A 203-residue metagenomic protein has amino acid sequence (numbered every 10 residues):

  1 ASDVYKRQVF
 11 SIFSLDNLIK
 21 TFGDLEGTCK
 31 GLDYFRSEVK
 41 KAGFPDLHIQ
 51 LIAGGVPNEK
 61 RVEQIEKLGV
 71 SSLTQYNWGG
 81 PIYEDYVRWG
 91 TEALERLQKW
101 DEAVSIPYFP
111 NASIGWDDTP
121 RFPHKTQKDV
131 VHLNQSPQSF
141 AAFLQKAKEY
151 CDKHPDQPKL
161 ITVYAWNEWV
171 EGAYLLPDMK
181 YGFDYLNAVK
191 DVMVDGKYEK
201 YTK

Functional and structural regions predicted by a protein language model:
A1-Y5: Short, small-residue-biased leader/transition segments that mark boundaries at the very start of proteins
K6, P110, E168: Conserved, mostly hydrophobic/aromatic
R7-F13, I161-V163: Glycine-rich, often proline-containing surface loops adjacent to acidic residues and nearby aromatics that form
I19-S139: Aromatic-lined glycan-binding groove of carbohydrate-active enzymes
K30, Y34, S139-A142, K146 (+2 more regions): Extracytoplasmic/secreted proteins, especially bacterial periplasmic and envelope-associated proteins
K41-V56, V87-R88, W169-E171, P177-K203: C-terminal domain-boundary segment and adjacent tail
P107-Y108, L160, A188-V189, M193: Conserved structural scaffold segments of CAZyme catalytic domains across common CAZy folds
N134-K180, M193-T202: Substrate-binding cleft of secreted/luminal carbohydrate-active enzymes
